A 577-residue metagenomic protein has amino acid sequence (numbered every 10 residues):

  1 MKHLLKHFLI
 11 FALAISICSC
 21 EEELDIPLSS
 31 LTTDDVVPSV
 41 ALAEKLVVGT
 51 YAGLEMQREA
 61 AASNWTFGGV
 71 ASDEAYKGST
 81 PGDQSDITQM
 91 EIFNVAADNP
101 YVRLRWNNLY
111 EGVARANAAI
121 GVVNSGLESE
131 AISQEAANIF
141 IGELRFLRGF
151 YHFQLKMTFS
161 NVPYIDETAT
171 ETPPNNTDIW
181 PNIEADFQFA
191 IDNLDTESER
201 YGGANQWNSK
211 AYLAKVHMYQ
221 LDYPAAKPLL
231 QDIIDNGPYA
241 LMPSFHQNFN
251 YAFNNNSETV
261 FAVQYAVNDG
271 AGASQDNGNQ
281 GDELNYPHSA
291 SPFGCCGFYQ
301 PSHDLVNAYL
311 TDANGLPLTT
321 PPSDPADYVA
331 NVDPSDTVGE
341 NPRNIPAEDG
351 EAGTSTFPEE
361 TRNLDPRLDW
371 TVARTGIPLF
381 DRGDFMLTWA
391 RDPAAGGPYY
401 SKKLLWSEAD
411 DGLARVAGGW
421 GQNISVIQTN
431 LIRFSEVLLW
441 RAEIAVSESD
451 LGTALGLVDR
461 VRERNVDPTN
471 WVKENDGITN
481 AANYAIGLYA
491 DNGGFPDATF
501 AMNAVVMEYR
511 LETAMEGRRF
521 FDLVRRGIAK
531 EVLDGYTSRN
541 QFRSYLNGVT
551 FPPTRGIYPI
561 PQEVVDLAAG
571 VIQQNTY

Functional and structural regions predicted by a protein language model:
S19-E21, S79-P81, L109-Y110, N182 (+7 more regions): Long, intrinsically disordered, low-complexity segments
C20-T66, R343, T554, P561-Y577: Membrane-proximal, proline-rich intrinsically disordered regions
S39-V40, E44-R58, T80-F159, T170-P181 (+8 more regions): Conserved, well-structured interaction surfaces
